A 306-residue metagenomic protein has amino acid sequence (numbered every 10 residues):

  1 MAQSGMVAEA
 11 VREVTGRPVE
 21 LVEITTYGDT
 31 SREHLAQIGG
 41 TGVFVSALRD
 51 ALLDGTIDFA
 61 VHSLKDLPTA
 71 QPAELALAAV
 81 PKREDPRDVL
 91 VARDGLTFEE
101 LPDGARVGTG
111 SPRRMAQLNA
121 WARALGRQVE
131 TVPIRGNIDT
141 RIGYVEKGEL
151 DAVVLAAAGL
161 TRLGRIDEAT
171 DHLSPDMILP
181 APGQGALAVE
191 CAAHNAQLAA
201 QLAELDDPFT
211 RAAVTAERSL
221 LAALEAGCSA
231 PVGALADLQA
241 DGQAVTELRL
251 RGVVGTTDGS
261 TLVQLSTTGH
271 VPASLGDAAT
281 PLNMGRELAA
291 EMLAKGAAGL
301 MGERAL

Functional and structural regions predicted by a protein language model:
M1-Q37, M115, A120, A124-L306: Small-molecule-sensing regulatory modules
G28-R32, A60, P68-Q71: Short active-site-adjacent helix-start/loop capping segments
E33-F59: Short, structured active-site "lid" loops
D50, E99, I142-G143: Alpha-helical segments flanking ligand/cofactor-binding loops in enzyme cores
G55, D103, G148: Structured loop/turn residues at beta-strand edges in well-structured enzyme cores
I57-V61, D151-A152: Short, Asp-centered acidic motifs that coordinate Mg2+ and/or phosphate in catalytic or ligand-binding sites
L64-L67, Q71-V129: A conserved helix-loop-strand patch within extracytoplasmic ligand-binding domains of the periplasmic binding
